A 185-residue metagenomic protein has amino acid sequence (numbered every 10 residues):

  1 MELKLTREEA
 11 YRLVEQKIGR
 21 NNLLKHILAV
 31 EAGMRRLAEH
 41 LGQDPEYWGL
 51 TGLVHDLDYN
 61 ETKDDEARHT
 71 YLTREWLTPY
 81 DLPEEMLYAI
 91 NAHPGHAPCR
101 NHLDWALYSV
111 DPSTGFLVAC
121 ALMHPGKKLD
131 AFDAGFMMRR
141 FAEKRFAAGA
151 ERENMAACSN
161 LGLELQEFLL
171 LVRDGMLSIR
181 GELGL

Functional and structural regions predicted by a protein language model:
M1-D64: Acidic/His-rich, divalent-metal-binding segments that scaffold phosphate/diphosphate chemistry
L5, K25-A29, R68, E85 (+5 more regions): Conserved active-site and cofactor/substrate-binding residues in soluble primary-metabolism enzymes
Y11, E15, L28-E31, R35 (+6 more regions): Predominant activation on well-ordered alpha-helical scaffold segments within soluble catalytic domains
Q16-R20, R100, G162: Active-site oxyanion-binding pockets that recognize sulfate/phosphate
K17-N21, G33, L37-L41, N60 (+5 more regions): Change "in soluble alpha/beta enzymes" to "in soluble alpha/beta proteins
L41-F146: Divalent metal-dependent catalytic cores for phosphoryl transfer on phosphate-bearing substrates
L129, G135-F136, A142-V172, M176-I179 (+1 more regions): C-terminal binding/interaction regions
